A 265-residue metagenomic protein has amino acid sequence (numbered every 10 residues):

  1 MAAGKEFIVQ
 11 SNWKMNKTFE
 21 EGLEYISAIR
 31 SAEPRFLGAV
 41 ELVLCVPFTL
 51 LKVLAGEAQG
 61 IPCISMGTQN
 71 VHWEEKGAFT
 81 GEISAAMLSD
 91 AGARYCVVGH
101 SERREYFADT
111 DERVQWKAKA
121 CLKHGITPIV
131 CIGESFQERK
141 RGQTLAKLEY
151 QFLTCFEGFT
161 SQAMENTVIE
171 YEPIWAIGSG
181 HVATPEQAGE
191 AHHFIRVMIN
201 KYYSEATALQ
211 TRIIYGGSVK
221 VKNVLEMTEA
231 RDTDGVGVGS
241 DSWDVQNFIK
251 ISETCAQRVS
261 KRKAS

Functional and structural regions predicted by a protein language model:
M1-S265: Active-site loop-to-helix "anion-binding N-cap" substructures in soluble metabolic enzymes
